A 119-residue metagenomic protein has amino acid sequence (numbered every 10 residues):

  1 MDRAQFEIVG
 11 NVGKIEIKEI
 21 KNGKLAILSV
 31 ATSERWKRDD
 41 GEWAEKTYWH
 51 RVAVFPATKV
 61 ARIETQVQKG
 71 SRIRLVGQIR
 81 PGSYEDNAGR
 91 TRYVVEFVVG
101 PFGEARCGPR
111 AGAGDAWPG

Functional and structural regions predicted by a protein language model:
M1-G119: Single-stranded nucleic acid-binding surfaces, predominantly the OB-fold ssDNA-binding core
